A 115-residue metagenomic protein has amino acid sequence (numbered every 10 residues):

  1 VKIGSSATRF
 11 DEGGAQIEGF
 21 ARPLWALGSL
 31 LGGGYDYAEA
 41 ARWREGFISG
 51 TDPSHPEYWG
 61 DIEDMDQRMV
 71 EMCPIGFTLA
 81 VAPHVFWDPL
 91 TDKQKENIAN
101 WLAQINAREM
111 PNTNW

Functional and structural regions predicted by a protein language model:
V1-G32: N-terminal signal-anchor module of multipass membrane proteins
Q16-I17, L27-L30, A40-W115: Aromatic-lined, polymer-binding surfaces characteristic of secreted/periplasmic polysaccharide-degrading enzymes
